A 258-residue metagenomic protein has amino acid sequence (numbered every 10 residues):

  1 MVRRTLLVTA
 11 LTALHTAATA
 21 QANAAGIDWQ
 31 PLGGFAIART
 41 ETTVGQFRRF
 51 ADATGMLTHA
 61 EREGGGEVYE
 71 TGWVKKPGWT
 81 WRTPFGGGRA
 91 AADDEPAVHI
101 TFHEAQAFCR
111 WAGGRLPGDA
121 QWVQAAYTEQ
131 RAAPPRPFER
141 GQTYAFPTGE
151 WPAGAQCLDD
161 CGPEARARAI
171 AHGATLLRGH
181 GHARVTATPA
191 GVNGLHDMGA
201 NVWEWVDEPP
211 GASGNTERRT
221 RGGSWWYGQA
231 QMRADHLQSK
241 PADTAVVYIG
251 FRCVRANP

Functional and structural regions predicted by a protein language model:
V2-F85, F102-H103, E129-A132, G162 (+2 more regions): Short, compositionally biased
L57, G64-P96, F102-Q238, V247: Functional-site microenvironments in short loops/helix caps that host divalent-cation chemistry
